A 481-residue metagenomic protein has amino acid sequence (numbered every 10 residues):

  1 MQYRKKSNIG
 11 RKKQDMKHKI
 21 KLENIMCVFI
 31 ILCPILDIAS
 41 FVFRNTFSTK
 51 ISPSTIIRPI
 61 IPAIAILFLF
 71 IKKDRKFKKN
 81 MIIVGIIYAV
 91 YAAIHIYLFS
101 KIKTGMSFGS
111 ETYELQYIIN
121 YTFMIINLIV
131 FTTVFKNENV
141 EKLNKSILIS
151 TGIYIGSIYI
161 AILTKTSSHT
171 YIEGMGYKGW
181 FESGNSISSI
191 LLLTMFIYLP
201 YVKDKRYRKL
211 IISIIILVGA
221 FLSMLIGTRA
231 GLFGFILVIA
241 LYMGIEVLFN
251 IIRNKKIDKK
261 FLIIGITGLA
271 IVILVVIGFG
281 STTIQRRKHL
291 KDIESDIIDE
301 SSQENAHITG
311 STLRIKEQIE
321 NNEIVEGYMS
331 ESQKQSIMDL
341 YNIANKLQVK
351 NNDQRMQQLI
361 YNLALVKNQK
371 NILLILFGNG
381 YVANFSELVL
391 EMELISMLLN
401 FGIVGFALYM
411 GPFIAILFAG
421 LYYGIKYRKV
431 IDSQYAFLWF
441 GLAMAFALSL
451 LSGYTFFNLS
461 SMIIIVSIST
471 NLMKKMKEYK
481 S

Functional and structural regions predicted by a protein language model:
Q2-K72, A92-K101: N-terminal signal-anchor transmembrane segment
I30, L417-S452: Loop-to-helix entry and N-terminal half of a specific, functionally important transmembrane alpha helix in multi-pass
S54-I61, I82-A93, G105-T133: Aromatic-anchored transmembrane helix interface
N80-Y88, T122, V130-S157, Y207-L210: Interfacial loop-to-transmembrane-helix boundary motif in multi-pass membrane proteins
K142-S168, G184-F249: Alpha-helical transmembrane segments of multi-pass inner-membrane proteins
K178, Y328-V404, I425: Long extracytoplasmic/lumenal interhelical loops at the membrane interface of multi-pass membrane proteins
F196, I239, F437-F446, Y454-S481: Transmembrane alpha-helices of multi-pass inner-membrane enzymes
E246-N342, K367-Q369: A membrane-periplasm/extracellular boundary helix in multi-pass inner-membrane enzymes that assemble envelope glycans
